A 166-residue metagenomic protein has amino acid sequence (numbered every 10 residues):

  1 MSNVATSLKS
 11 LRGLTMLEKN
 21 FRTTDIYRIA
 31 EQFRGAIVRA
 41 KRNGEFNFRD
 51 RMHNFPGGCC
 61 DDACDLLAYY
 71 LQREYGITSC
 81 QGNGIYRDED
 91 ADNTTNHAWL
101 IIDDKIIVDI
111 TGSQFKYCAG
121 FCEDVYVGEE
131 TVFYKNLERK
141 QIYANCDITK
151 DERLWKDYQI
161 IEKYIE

Functional and structural regions predicted by a protein language model:
S2-E166: A structural boundary/capping signal
